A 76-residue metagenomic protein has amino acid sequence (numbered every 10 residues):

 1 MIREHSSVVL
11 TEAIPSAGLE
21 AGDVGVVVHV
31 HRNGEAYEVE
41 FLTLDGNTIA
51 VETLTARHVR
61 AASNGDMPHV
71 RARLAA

Functional and structural regions predicted by a protein language model:
I2-M67: Basic/aromatic-rich interaction segments and small domains that mediate binding to polyanionic partners
N64-A76: Long, low-complexity intrinsically disordered regions
